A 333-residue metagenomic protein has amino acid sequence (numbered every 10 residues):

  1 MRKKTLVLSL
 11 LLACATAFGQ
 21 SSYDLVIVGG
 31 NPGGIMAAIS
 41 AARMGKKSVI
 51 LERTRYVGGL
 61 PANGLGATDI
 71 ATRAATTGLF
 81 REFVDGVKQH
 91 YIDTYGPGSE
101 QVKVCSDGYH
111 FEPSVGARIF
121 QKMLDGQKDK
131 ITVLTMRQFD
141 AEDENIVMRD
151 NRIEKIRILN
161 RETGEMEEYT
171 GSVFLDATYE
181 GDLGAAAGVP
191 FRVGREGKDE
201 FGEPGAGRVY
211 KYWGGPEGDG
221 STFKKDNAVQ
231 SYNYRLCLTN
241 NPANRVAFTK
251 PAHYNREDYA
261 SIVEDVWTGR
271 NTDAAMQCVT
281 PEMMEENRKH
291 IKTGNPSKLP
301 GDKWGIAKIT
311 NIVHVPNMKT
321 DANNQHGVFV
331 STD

Functional and structural regions predicted by a protein language model:
K4-C14: Sec-dependent N-terminal signal peptides
A15-G19: Sec/Tat signal peptide C-region and signal peptidase I cleavage site
Q20-N31: Beta1/beta-strand and adjacent pyrophosphate-binding region of the FAD-binding site in flavoprotein oxidoreductases
G34: N-terminal Rossmann-fold NAD(P) dinucleotide-binding loop
A41: Aromatic pocket-lining residues of Rossmann-like dinucleotide-binding sites
K46-K47, E52-V147, R192, F201: Conserved N-terminal/central alpha/beta ligand/cofactor-binding core
M136-I146, D150-K155, E162-V173, A177-D333: Flavin (FAD/FMN)-binding glycine-rich loop and adjacent Rossmann-like elements that form
